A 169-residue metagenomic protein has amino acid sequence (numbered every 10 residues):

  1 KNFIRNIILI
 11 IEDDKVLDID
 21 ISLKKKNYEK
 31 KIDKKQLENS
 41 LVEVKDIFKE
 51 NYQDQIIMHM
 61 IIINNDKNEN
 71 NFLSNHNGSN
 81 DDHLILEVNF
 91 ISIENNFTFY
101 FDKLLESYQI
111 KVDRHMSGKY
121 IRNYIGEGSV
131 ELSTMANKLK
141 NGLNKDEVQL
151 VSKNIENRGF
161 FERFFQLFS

Functional and structural regions predicted by a protein language model:
K1-N6, I11-S169: Nucleotide/phosphate-binding catalytic cleft detector across ATP-hydrolyzing and phosphate-transferring enzymes
